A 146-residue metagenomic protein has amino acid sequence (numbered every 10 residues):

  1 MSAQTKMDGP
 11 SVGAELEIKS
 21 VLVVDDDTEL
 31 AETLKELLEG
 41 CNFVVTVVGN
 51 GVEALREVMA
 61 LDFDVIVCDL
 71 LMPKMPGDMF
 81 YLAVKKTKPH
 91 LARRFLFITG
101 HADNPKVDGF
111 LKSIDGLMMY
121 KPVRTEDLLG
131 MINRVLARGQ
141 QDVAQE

Functional and structural regions predicted by a protein language model:
M1-S20, L91, R124-E146: Non-catalytic signal-transmission and effector/linker regions of two-component phosphorelay proteins
A31, P73-K74, D103: The feature encodes the CheY-like receiver
E32-G40: Charged docking surfaces used in two-component/phosphorelay signaling
N42-G49, E57: Short hydrophobic/Thr-rich beta-strand motif most characteristic of the beta2 strand and flanking loop of CheY-like
G49-E53, P76-L82: Acidic catalytic/metal-coordinating carboxylates
D69: Active-site residues of response regulator receiver
M79, A92, H101-Y120, E126 (+1 more regions): Alpha4 helix (beta4-alpha4-beta5 surface) of REC/receiver domains from two-component response regulators
